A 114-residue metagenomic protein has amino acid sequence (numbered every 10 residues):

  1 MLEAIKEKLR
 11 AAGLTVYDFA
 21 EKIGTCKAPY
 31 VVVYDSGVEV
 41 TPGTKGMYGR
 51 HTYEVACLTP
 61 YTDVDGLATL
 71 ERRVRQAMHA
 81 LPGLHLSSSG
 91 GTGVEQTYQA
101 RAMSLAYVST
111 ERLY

Functional and structural regions predicted by a protein language model:
M1-K22, Y34-Y114: Charged, amphipathic alpha-helical segments and their flanking helix caps
A28-V32: A short glycine-rich, His/Asp/Glu-containing loop-to-beta-strand
